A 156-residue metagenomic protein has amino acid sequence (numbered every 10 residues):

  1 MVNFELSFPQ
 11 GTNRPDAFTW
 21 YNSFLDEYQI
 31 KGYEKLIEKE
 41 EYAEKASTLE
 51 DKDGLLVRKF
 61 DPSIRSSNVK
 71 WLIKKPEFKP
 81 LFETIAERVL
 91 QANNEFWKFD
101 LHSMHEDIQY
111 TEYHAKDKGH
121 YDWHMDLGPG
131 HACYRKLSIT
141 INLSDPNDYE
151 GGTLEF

Functional and structural regions predicted by a protein language model:
M1-F156: Fe(II)/2-oxoglutarate oxygenase catalytic core
